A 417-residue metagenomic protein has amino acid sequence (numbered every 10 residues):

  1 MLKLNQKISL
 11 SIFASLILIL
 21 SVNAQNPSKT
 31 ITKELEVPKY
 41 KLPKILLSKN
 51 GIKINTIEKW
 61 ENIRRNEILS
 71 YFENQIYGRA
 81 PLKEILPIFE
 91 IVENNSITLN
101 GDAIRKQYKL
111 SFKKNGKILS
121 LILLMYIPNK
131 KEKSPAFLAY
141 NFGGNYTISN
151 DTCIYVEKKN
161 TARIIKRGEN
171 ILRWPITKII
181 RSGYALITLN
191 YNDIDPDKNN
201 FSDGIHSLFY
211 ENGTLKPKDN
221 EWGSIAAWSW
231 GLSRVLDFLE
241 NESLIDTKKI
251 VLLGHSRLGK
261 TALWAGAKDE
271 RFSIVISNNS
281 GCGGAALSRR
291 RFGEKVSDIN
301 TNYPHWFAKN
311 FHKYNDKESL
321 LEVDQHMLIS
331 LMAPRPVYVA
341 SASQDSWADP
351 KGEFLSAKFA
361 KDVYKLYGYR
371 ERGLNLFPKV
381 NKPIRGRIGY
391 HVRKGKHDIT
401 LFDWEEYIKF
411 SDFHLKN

Functional and structural regions predicted by a protein language model:
S11-I19: Bacterial N-terminal signal peptides
P43, I54-N129: Non-catalytic accessory segments flanking enzyme active sites
I122-M125, K133-F142: Short beta-strand element of the alpha/beta-hydrolase
A139-N241, G284, S288-R290: Cap/lid segment of the alpha/beta-hydrolase catalytic domain
R234-E294, E318: Primarily recognizes the serine-hydrolase "nucleophile elbow" in alpha/beta-hydrolase and SGNH/GDSL folds
S277-L328, E353-L374: Mobile cap/lid helix-loop segments that gate and shape the active-site cleft of serine hydrolases
N302, F311-H312, A357-N417: C-terminal catalytic histidine-bearing segment of alpha/beta-hydrolase fold enzymes
A333-A348, R393-G395: Conserved strand-to-loop "acid loop" that flanks and positions the catalytic carboxylate
